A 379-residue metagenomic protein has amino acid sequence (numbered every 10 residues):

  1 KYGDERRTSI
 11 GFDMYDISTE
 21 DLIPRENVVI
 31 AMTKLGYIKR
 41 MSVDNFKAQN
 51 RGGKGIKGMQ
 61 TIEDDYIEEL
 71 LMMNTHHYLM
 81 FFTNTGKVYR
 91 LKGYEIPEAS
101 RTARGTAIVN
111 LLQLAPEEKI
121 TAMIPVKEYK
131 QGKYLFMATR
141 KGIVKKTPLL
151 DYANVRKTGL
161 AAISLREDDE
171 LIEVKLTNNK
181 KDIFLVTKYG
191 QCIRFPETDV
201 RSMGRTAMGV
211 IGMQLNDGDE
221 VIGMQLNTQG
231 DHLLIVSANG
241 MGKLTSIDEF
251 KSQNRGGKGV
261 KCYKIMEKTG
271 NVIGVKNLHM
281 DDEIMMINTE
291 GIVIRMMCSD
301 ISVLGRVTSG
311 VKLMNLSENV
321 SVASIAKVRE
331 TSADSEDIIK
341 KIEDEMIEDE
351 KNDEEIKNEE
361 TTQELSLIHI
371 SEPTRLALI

Functional and structural regions predicted by a protein language model:
K1-S366: Intrinsically disordered, low-complexity regulatory segments
I368-I379: Single conserved hydrophobic/aromatic residue that forms the stacking wall/gate of nucleotide- or nucleobase-binding
